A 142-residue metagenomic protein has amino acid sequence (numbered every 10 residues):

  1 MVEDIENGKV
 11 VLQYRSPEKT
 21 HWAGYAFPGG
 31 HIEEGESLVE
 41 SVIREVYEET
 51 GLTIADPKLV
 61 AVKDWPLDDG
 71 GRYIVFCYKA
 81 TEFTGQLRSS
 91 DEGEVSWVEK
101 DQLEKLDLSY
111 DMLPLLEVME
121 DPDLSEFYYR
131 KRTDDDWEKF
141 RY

Functional and structural regions predicted by a protein language model:
M1-A26, I54, K58: N-terminal strand-loop-strand
V10, W97, W137-K139: Tryptophan-centered short beta-strand motifs
L12, R88-S90, E126-R130: Short, hydrophobic secondary-structure boundary micro-motifs
G29: A short acidic, glycine-rich active-site loop that binds or catalyzes chemistry on phosphate/adenosine moieties
I32-A55, W65-L115, R141: Unchanged
V60-K63: Solvent-exposed beta-strand sheet faces enriched in polar/charged residues
V118-Y142: Charged phosphate-binding loop/patch that engages nucleotide di/tri-phosphates or the phosphate backbone of nucleic
